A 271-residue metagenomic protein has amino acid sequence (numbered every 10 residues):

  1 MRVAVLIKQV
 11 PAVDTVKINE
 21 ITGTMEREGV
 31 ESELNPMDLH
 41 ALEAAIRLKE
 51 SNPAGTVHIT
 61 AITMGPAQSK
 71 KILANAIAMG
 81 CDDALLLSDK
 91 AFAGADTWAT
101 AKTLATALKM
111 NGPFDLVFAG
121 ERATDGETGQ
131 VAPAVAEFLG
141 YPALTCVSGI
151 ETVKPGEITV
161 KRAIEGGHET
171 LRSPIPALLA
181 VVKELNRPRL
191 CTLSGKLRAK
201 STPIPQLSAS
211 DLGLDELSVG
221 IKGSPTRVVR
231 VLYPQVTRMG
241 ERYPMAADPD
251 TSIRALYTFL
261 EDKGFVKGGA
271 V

Functional and structural regions predicted by a protein language model:
M1-V271: N-terminal glycine-rich FAD/FM-binding segment characteristic of electron-transfer flavoproteins
